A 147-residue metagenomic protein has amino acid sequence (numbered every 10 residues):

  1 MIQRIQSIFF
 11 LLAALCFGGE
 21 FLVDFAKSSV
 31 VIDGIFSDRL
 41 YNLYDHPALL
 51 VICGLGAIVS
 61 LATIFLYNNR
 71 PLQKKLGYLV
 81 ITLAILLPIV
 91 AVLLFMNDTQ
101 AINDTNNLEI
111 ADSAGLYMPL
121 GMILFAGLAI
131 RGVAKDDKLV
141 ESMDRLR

Functional and structural regions predicted by a protein language model:
I2-Q3, S7-I8, A13-I58: Interfacial loop at the N-terminal end of multi-pass membrane proteins
Q6, N107-L128: Individual transmembrane alpha-helices with interfacial aromatic-anchor signatures
F10-E20, C53-T63, A84-A91, P119-M122 (+1 more regions): Helical transmembrane-bundle signal
D38-A48, T105-Y117: Short aromatic-rich membrane-water interface segments that cap or initiate transmembrane helices in multi-pass membrane
L61-K75: Juxtamembrane helix-break-helix junctions at the cytosolic face of small multi-pass alpha-helical membrane proteins
K74-T82: Cytoplasmic-side transmembrane-helix entry/capping segments in multi-pass membrane proteins
A84-N106: Hydrophobic alpha-helical transmembrane segments of integral membrane proteins
A129-R147: Cytosolic juxtamembrane helix at the C-terminal end of the final transmembrane segment
